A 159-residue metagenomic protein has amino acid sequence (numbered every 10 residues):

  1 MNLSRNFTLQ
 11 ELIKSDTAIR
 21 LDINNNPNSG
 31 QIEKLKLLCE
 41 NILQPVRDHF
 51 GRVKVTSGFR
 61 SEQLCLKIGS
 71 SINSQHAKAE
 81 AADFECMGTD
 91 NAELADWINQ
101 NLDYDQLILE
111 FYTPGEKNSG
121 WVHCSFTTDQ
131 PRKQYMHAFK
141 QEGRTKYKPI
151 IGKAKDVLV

Functional and structural regions predicted by a protein language model:
M1-R47, F139-V159: Extracytoplasmic cell-surface/polysaccharide-interacting catalytic and binding patches
N2, D48, A77, E116-S119: A generic structural signal for short, non-catalytic loop/turn and secondary-structure boundary residues
L43-G69: Extended, low-complexity, intrinsically disordered C-terminal regulatory tails of eukaryotic serine/threonine kinases
P45-H49, E85, L94: A generic structural signal for ordered secondary structure
K54-T56, A81-E85, H123: Structural recognition of the beta-strand scaffold that forms the well-ordered cores of secreted hydrolase catalytic
K67-A77, Y112-G115: Short, flexible, solvent-exposed loop/turn segments with mixed acidic/basic and small polar residues
N73-A92: Acidic, His- and aromatic-enriched active-site or binding-groove loops in soluble protein domains that engage sugars
C86-V159: Catalytic cores and adjacent binding grooves of peptidoglycan-active enzymes
